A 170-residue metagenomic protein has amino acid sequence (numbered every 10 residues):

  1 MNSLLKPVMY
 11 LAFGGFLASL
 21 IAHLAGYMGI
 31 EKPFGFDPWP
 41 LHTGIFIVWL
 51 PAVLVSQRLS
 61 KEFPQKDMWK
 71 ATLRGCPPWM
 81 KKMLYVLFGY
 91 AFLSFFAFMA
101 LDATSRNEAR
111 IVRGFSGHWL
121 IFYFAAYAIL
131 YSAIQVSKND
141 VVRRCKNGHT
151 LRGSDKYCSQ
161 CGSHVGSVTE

Functional and structural regions predicted by a protein language model:
M1-F36: Long, highly hydrophobic alpha-helical transmembrane signal-anchor segments
K6-P7, M28-V53, F115-W119: Transmembrane alpha-helix entry/boundary detector in multi-pass membrane proteins
V8-A18, I45-V48, M83-D140: Alpha-helical membrane-associated segments of multi-pass integral membrane proteins
L17-G29, W49-P51, V55, L59 (+2 more regions): Hydrophobic membrane-targeting signal helices
S56-K70, A103-T104, F124-D155: Cytosolic juxtamembrane helix at the C-terminal end of the final transmembrane segment
K61-G89: Loop-to-transmembrane helix junctions at the membrane interface
S154-S163: Cysteine-rich micro-motifs
G162-E170: Short Cys/His-rich micro-motifs in 6-15 aa windows
